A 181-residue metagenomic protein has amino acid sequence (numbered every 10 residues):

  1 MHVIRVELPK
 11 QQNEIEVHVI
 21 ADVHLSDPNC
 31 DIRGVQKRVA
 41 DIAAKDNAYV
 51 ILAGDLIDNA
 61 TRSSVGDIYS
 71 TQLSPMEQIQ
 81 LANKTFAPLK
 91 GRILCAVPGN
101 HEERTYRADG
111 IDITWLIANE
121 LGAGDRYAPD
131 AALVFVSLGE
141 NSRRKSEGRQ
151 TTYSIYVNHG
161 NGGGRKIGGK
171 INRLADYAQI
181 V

Functional and structural regions predicted by a protein language model:
I4-A128: Core catalytic region of metal-dependent phosphoesterases/phosphodiesterases, especially metallo-beta-lactamase-like
A48, C95, N119-V181: His/acidic metal-ligating clusters that form di-metal
